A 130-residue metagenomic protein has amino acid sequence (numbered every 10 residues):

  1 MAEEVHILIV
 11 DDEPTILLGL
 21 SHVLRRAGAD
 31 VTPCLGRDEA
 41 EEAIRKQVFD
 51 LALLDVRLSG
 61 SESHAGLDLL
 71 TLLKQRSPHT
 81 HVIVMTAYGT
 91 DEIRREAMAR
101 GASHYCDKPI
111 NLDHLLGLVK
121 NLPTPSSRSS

Functional and structural regions predicted by a protein language model:
E13, R57-G60: The short loop immediately C-terminal to the conserved phospho-acceptor aspartate in CheY-like receiver
P14-T32: Two-component/phosphorelay signaling modules centered on CheY-like receiver
G28-R37, A43: Short hydrophobic/Thr-rich beta-strand motif most characteristic of the beta2 strand and flanking loop of CheY-like
E42, H64-H79: Short amphipathic alpha-helix used as the core "switch/output" element in two-component signaling
V48-L58: Active-site beta3 strand of CheY-like receiver
H64-D68, G89-C106: Alpha4 helix (beta4-alpha4-beta5 surface) of REC/receiver domains from two-component response regulators
E92, I110-V119: C-terminal output helix
